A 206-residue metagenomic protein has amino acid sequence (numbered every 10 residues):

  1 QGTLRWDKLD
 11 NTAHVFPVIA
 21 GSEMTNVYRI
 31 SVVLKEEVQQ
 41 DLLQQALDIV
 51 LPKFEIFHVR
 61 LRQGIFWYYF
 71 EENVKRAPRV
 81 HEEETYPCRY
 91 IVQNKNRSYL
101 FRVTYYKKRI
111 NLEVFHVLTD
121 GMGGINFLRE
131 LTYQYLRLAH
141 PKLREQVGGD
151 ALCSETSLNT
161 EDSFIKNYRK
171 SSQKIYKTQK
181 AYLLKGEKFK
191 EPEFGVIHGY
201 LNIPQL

Functional and structural regions predicted by a protein language model:
Q1-I165, G195-V196, Y200: Non-catalytic N-terminal regions of enzymes
D162-L206: Flexible, P/S/T/G-rich "lid" or insertion loops adjacent to the active sites of thioester-utilizing
